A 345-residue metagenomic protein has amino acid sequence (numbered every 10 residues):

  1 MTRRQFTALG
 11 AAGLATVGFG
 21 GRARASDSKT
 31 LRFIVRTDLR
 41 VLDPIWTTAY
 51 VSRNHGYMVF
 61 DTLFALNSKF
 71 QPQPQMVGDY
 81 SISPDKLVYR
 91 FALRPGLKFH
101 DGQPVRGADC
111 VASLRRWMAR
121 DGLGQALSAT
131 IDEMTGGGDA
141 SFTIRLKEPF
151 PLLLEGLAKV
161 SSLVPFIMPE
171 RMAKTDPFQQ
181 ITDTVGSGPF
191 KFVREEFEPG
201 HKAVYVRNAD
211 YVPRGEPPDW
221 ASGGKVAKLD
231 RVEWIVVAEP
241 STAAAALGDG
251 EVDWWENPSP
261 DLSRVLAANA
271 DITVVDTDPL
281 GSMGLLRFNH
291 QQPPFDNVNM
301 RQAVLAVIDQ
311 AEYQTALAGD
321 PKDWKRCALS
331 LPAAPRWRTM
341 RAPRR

Functional and structural regions predicted by a protein language model:
Q5-R24: N-terminal export signals
I34-P84, A112-R115, V185: N-terminal lobe/hinge region of extracytoplasmic solute-binding protein
N67, V206-A209, G281-A303, V307 (+1 more regions): A bilobed periplasmic-binding-protein/Venus flytrap-type ligand-binding module shared by bacterial periplasmic
G78-L123, G137, T143-R145, L153 (+2 more regions): Aromatic- and charge-enriched surface segment that lines or borders ligand/interaction sites
A126-E198: Surface-exposed binding/hinge segments that line and control ligand-binding clefts or catalytic entry sites
S128-A129, R264-D276: Ligand-binding "clamshell"
F190, K322-R345: Structural transition elements
P213-V265: Ligand-site clamp/hinge motif
